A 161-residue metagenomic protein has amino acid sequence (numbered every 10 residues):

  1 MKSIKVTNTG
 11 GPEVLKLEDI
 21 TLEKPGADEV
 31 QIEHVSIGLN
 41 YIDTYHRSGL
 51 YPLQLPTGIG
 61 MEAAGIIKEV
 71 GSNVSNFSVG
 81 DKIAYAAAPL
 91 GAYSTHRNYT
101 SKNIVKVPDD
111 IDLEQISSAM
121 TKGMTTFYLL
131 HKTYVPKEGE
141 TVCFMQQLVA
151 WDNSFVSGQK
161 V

Functional and structural regions predicted by a protein language model:
I4, V30-Q31, V142-C143: Conserved beta-strand elements of the Class I
K16, D28, M61, S101 (+1 more regions): Exposed loop/turn and edge beta-strand positions of beta-sandwich/beta-sheet ligand-binding modules
L17-L22, A64-I66, H96-N98, I104: Conserved hydrophobic/aromatic beta-strand scaffold that supports enzyme active sites
T21-G38, L50-G91: Glycine-rich beta-strand-centered segment in the early N-terminal region that forms part of a ligand/cofactor-binding
I42-R47: Cytochrome P450 core scaffold surrounding the K-helix E-X-X-R motif and the conserved "meander" helix-loop region
G60, D152-N153: N-terminal Rossmann-fold NAD(P) dinucleotide-binding loop
Y85-Q147: NAD(P)H dinucleotide-binding glycine-rich loop of Rossmann-like/cofactor-binding domains, especially the beta1-alpha1
V156-V161: Surface-exposed amphipathic alpha-helices with a cationic face
